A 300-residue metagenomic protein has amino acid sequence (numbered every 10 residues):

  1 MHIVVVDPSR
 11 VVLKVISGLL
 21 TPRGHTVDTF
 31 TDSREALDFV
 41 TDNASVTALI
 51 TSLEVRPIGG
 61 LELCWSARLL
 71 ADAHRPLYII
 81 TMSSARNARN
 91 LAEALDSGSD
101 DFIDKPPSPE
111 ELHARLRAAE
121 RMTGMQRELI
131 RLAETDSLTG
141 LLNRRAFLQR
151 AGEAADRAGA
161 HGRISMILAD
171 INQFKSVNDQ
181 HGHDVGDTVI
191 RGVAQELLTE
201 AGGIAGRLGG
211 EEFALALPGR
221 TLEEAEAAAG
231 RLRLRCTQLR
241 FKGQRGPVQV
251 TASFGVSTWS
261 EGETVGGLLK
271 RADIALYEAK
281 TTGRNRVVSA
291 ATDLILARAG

Functional and structural regions predicted by a protein language model:
P8-T29: Two-component/phosphorelay signaling modules centered on CheY-like receiver
E62, R75, A85-D101: Alpha4 helix (beta4-alpha4-beta5 surface) of REC/receiver domains from two-component response regulators
I130-Q149, A169-H183, R191: Conserved nucleotide-binding and Mg2+-coordinating catalytic segments in signaling enzymes
I130-R131, R144-R163, A194-A201, P218: Short regulatory alpha-helical coupling segments that immediately precede and/or link into cyclic nucleotide signaling
F174, V193, L208, F213 (+2 more regions): Hydrophobic framework residues that shape the active-site pocket of cyclic nucleotide turnover catalytic cores
V185-A205, E212: Active-site-proximal alpha-helical element of nucleotidyl cyclase-like catalytic domains and analogous helices
A205-L208, V248: A short pre-motif secondary-structure segment
E226, T258-G300: Catalytic-core segments of nucleotide cyclases and related cyclic-nucleotide turnover enzymes
